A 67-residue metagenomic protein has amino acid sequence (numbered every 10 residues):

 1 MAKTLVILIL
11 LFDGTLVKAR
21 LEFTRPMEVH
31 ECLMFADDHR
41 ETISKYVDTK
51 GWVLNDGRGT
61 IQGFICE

Functional and structural regions predicted by a protein language model:
M1-L21: Short aromatic-glycine-(Arg/Gly/Cys) micro-motifs in beta-strand/loop hairpins
M1-T4, V29, K50: Terminal low-complexity, poorly structured segments
L5-I7, C32, C66: Hydrophobic beta-strand residues in large extracellular and virion-surface proteins
F12, L16, C32, V53-N55: Generic structural signal for short, flexible, solvent-exposed coil/loop and linker residues
L16-L33: A short, exposed loop/beta-hairpin motif centered on an aromatic-Gly-Thr core
R20, H39-E67: Short, mixed-charge low-complexity intrinsically disordered segments
